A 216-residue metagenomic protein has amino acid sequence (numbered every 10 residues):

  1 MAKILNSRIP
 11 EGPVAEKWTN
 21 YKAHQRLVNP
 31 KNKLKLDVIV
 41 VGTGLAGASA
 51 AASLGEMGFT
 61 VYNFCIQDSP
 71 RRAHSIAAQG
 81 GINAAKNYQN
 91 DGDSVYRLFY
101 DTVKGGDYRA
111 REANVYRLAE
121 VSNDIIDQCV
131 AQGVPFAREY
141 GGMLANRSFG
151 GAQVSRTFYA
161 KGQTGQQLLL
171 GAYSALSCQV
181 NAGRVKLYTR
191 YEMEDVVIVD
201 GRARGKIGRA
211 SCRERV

Functional and structural regions predicted by a protein language model:
A2-N20, Q25, P30, I66-R204 (+1 more regions): Conserved N-terminal/central alpha/beta ligand/cofactor-binding core
L36-N63: N-terminal Rossmann-like FAD-binding beta1-loop-alpha1 element of flavoenzymes
G55-Y62, C178-V185, R213: Secondary-structure transition/capping motifs at alpha-helix termini and the adjoining loop/turn into the next element
A210-V216: Conserved small/polar residues in nucleotide/adenosyl-binding loops
